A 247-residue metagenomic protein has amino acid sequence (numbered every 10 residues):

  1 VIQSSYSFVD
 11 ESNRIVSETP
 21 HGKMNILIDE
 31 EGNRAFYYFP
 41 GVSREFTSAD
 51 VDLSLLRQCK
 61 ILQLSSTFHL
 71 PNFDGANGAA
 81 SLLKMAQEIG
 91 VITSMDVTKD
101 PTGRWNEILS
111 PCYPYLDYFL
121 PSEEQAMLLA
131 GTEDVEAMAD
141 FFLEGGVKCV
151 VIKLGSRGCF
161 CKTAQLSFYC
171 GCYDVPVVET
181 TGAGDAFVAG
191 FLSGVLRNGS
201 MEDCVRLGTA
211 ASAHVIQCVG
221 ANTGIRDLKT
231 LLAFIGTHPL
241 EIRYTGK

Functional and structural regions predicted by a protein language model:
V1-L64, L232-K247: Conserved N-terminal subdomain of the carbohydrate kinase-like
S7-E11, I92, K148: Residue-level detector of anion-binding/catalytic polar loops
Y37, L128-L129, V215, F234: Residues that scaffold the ATP/ADP-binding catalytic core of kinase and kinase-like folds
F46-T47, L129-G131, V178-T181: Short, charged, surface-exposed secondary-structure boundary motifs
V51-D52, L109, M138, V177: Acidic, amphipathic alpha-helical patches
I61-F141, G158: Conserved beta-alpha-beta core of the PfkB/ribokinase-like small-molecule kinase fold
M85, T102, V135-K247: Conserved phosphate-binding/catalytic region of the ribokinase-like
